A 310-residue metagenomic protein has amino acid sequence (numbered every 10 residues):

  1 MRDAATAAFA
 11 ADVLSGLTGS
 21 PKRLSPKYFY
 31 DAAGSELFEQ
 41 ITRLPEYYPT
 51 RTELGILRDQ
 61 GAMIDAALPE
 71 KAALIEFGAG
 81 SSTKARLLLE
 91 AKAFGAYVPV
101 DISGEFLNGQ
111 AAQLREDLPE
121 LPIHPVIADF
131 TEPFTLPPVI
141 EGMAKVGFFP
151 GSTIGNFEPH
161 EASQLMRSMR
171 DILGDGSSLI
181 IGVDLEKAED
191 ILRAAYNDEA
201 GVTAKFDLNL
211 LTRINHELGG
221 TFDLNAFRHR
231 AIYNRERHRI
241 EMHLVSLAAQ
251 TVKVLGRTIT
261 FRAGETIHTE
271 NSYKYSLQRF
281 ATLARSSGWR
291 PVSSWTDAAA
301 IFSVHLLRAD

Functional and structural regions predicted by a protein language model:
M1-Y28, S35: N-terminal auxiliary segments of SAM/dcSAM-dependent transferases
P21-K71: Class I SAM-dependent methyltransferase Rossmann-like catalytic core, especially the SAM/SAH-binding loop
K71-G80: Conserved class I S-adenosyl-L-methionine
S81-A93: Conserved SAM-binding loop of SAM-dependent methyltransferases across substrates and taxa, primarily the Class I
S103-E105: Conserved SAM/SAH-binding beta-strand->alpha-helix loop
N156-S168: A short, conserved alpha-helix within the catalytic core of class I
D171-E186: Conserved beta-strand signature within the Rossmann-like core of class I S-adenosyl-L-methionine
R193-Y273, L277-S287: Substrate-binding/catalytic lobe of Class I Rossmann-like enzymes that use SAM or dcSAM, i.e., the mid-to-C-terminal
